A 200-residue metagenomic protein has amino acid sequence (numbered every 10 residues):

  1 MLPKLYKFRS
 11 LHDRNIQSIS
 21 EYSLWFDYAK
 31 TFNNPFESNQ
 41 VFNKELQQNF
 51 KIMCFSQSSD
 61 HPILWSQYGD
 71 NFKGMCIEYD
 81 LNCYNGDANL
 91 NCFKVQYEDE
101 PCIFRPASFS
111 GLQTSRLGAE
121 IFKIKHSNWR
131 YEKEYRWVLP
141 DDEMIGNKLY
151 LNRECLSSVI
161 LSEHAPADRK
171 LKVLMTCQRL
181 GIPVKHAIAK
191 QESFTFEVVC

Functional and structural regions predicted by a protein language model:
M1-C200: Partner-binding and oligomerization surfaces adjacent to conserved cores of proteins that assemble macromolecular
